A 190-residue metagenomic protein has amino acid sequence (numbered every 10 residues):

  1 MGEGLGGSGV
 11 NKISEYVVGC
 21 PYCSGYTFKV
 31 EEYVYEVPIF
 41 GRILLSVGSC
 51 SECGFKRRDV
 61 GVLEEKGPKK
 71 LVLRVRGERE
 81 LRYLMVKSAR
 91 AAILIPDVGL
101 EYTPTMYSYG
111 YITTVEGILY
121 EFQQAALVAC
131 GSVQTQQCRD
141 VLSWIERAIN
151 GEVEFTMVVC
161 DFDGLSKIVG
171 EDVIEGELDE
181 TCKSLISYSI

Functional and structural regions predicted by a protein language model:
G4-L5, K12-K29, I39, S49 (+2 more regions): Long C-terminal interaction/binding lobes of large macromolecular proteins
Y33-V37: Short, solvent-exposed loop/turn elements at beta->coil junctions and helix N-caps that rim active or binding pockets
G41-L45: A short, glycine/Asx- and small/polar-enriched loop/turn that sits immediately N-terminal to a beta-strand
R58-V60: Active-site phosphate-binding and catalytic loops of NTP-dependent enzymes
